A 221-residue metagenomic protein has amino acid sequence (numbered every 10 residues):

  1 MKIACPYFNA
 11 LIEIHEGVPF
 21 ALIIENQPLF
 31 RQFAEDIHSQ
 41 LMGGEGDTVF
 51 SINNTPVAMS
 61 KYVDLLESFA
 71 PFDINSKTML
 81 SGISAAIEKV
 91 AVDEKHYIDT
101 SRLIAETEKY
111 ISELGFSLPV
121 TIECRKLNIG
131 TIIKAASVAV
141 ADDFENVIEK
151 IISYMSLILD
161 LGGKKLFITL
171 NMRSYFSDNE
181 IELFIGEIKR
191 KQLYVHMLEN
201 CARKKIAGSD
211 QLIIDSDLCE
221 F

Functional and structural regions predicted by a protein language model:
M1-S84, F176-D178: Glycine-rich P-loop/Walker A and Walker A-like loops and their local beta1-loop-alpha1 context in P-loop NTPases
E13-I14, I158-L161, E187-K191: Conserved catalytic network of the ASCE P-loop NTPase/AAA+ motor domain
I24, D160-S177: Conserved P-loop NTPase "ATPase switch" module shared by AAA+ and STAND
Q27-F30, A139-E145, N171-S177: Short acidic, S/G/P-rich loop/turn micro-motifs used as interaction or catalytic elements
N75-E108: Extended, H/D-rich, highly charged conserved domains that either
E106-N146: Conserved P-loop NTPase mechanochemical-coupling segment
A136-F167: A mid-sequence, solvent-exposed acidic-amphipathic segment
D178-F221: Alpha-helical oligomerization segments
